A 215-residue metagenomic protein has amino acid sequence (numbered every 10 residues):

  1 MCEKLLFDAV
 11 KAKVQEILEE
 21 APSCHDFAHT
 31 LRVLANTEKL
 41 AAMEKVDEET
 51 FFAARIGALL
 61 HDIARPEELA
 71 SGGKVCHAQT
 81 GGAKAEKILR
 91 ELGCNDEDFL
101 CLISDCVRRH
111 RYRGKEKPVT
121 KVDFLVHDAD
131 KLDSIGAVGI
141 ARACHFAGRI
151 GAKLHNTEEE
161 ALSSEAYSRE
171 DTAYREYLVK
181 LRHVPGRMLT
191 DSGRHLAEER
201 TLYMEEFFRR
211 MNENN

Functional and structural regions predicted by a protein language model:
M1-Q15, A58: Short alpha-helical hairpin
C2, L18-F27, L31, A35-V46 (+2 more regions): Divalent metal-dependent phosphate-bond-processing catalytic cores, especially two-metal-ion Mg2+/Mn2+ enzymes that act
F7, K11, L34, A78-E86 (+3 more regions): An amphipathic alpha-helix signature
E20-R32, E67-T80: Active-site metal-coordination segments of metallo-dependent hydrolases
F27, L31, F51, R55 (+3 more regions): Short, well-structured alpha-helical segments
E49-A70, H77, G81, A85 (+1 more regions): His-Asp-centered metal-binding catalytic motifs of divalent-metal-dependent phosphohydrolases/nucleases
I88-F124: Hydrophobic, well-structured mid-protein blocks that either form specific transmembrane helices
